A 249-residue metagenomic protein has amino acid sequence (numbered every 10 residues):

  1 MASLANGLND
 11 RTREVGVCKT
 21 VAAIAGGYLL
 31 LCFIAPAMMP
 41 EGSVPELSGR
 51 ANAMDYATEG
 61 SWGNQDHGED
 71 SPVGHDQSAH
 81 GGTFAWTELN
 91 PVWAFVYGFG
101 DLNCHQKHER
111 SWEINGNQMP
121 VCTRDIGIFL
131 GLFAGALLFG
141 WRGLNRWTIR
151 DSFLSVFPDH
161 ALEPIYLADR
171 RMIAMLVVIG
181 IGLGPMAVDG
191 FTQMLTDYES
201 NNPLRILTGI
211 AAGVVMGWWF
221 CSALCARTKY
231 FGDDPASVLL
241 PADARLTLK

Functional and structural regions predicted by a protein language model:
M1-R11, R146-M172, G232-K249: Membrane-interfacial, low-structure loops and terminal tails that flank and connect transmembrane helices in multi-pass
M1-V44: Hydrophobic secretory-pathway targeting helix
R11-A22, D169-I179, E199-N202, I206: Membrane-water interface of alpha-helical transmembrane segments
I24-C32, L102, G131-G135, A168-Q193: Small-polar-interrupted transmembrane alpha-helices in polytopic inner-membrane proteins
E41-M119: Extracytosolic (periplasmic/ER-lumenal) interhelical loops and adjacent juxtamembrane/interface segments of multi-pass
G42-E46, R110-P120, A187-A212: Interfacial helix-loop-helix junctions of multi-pass membrane proteins
W112-S152: Mid-length scaffold segments of soluble, non-membrane domains
G131-A136, I210-A226: Hydrophobic cores of alpha-helical transmembrane segments in multi-pass inner/ER membrane proteins, independent
